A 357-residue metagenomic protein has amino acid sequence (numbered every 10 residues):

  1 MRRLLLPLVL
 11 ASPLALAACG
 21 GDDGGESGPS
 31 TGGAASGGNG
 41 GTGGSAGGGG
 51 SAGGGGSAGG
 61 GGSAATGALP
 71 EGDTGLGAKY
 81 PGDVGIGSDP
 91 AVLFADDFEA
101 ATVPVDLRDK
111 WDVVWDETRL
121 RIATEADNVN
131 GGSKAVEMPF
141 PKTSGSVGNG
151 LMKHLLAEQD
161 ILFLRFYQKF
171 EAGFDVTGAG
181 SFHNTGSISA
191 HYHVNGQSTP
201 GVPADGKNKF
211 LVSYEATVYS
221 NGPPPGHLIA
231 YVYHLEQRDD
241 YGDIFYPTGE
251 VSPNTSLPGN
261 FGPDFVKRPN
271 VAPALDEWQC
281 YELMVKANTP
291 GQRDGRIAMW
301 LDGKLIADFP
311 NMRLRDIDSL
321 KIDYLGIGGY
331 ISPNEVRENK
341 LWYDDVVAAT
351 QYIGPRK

Functional and structural regions predicted by a protein language model:
L8, L14-G75: Ser/Thr-rich, Pro/Gly/Ala-heavy low-complexity intrinsically disordered linkers and tails of secreted extracellular
T66-V113, V212: Extracellular carbohydrate-recognition regions
F98, W278-M312: Carbohydrate-binding surfaces in secreted/extracellular proteins
P104-A135: Extracellular glycan-recognition surfaces and repeat-rich motifs
A135-R165, G206, L211, P258-R268 (+1 more regions): Secreted extracellular polysaccharide-interacting domains
Q159-I161, Y167, V266-M284, D294: Trp-centered recognition loops
L275, R293-A298, P333-D345: Extracellular carbohydrate recognition
F309-W342: Flexible glycan-contacting loops in extracellular carbohydrate-active proteins
